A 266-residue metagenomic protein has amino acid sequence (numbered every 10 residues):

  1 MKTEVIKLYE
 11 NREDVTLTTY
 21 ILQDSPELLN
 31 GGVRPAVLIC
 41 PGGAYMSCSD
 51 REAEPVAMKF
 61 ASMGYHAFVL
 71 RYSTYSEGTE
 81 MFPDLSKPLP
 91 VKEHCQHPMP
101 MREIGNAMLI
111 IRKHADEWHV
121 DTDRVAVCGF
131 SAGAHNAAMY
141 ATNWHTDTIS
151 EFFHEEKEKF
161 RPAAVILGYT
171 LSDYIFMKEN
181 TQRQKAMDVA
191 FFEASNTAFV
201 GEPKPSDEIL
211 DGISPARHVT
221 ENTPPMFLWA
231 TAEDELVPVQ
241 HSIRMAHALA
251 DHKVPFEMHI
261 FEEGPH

Functional and structural regions predicted by a protein language model:
M1-G32, K92-P98: N-terminal cap/lid segment of alpha/beta-hydrolase-fold proteins
V33-G42: Short beta-strand element of the alpha/beta-hydrolase
D50-F68: Short amphipathic alpha-helix adjacent to the substrate-entry channel of hydrolases
F82-P83, P88-D116: Alpha/beta-hydrolase active-site loop
R102, N106-R183: Primarily recognizes the serine-hydrolase "nucleophile elbow" in alpha/beta-hydrolase and SGNH/GDSL folds
H154, F176-H218, P224: Mobile cap/lid helix-loop segments that gate and shape the active-site cleft of serine hydrolases
N222, F227-A230, D234: Short beta-strand/loop motif that positions the catalytic acidic residue of the alpha/beta-hydrolase fold
E235-R244: Conserved alpha/beta-hydrolase "acid-adjacent" motif
